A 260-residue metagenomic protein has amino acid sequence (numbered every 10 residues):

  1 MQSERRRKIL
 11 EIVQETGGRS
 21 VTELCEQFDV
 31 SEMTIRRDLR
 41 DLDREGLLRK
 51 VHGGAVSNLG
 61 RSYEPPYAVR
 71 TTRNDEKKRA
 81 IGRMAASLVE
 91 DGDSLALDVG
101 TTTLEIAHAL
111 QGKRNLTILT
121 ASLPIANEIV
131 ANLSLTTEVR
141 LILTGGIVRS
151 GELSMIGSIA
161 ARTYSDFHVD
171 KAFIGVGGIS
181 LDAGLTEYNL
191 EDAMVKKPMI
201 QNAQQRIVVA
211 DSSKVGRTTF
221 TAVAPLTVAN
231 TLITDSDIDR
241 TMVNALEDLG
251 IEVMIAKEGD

Functional and structural regions predicted by a protein language model:
E4-L24, D29-E32, D43-R44, K50 (+2 more regions): Conserved phosphate- and dinucleotide-binding cores of soluble alpha/beta proteins, encompassing both enzyme active
G53-G60: Minor-groove-contacting beta-hairpin "wing" of winged helix-turn-helix DNA-binding domains
E64-T72, L143-G145: Short glycine/proline- and acidic residue-enriched helix-loop micro-motifs that form flexible lids or anion-recognition
V69-G112, I118-T120: Helix-turn-helix/homeodomain-like alpha-helical modules used for DNA recognition and transcription-factor dimerization
T117-I118, K171: A residue-level structural signature of the nucleotidyltransferase/glycosyltransferase Rossmann-like core
